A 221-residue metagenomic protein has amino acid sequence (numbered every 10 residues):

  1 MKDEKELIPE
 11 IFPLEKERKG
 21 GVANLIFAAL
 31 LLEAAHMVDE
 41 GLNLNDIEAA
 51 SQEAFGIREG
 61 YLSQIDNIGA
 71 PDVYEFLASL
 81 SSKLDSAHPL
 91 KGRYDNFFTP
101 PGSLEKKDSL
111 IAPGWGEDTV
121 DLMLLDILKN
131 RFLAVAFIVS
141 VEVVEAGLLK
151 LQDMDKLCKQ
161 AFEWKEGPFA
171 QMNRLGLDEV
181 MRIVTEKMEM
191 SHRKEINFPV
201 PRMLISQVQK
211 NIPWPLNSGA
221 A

Functional and structural regions predicted by a protein language model:
M1-A221: N-terminal glycine-rich phosphate-binding loop for ADP-containing cofactors
